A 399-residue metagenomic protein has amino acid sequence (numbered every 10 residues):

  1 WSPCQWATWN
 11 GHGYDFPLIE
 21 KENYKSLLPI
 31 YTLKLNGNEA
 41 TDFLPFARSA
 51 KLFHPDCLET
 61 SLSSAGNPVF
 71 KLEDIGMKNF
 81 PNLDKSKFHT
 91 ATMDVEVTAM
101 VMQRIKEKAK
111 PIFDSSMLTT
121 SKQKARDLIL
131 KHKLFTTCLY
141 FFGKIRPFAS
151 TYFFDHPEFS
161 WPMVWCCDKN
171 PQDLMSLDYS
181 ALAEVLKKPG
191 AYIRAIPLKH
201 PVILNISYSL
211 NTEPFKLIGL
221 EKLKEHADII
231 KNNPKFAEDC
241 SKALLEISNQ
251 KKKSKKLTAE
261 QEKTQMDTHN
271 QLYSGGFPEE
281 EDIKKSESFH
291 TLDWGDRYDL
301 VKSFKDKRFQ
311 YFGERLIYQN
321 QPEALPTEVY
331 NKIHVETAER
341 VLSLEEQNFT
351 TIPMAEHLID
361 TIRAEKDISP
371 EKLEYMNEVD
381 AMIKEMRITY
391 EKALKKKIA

Functional and structural regions predicted by a protein language model:
W1-A109, S288, L292-Q321, I333-Q347: Metal-dependent phosphoesterase core characteristic of DEDDh/y 3'-5' exonuclease domains
W1-P55, L210, K216-K224, D228-Q265 (+2 more regions): Conserved DEDDh/DEDDy metal-dependent 3′-5′ exonuclease domain
W6, N10, K85, H89 (+7 more regions): Generic amphipathic alpha-helical segments used as scaffolds and interaction surfaces in large, multi-domain proteins
N38-F43, M102-K133: Mixed-charge, glycine-rich, non-catalytic linkers/tails in nucleic-acid processing enzymes
L118-I196: Acidic catalytic cores of enzymes that act on phosphate-bearing nucleotides/polynucleotides
S180-E225, D239: A short, charged
Q250-E323: Charge-dense, low-complexity intrinsically disordered regions
K332-A399: C-terminal non-catalytic accessory extensions
